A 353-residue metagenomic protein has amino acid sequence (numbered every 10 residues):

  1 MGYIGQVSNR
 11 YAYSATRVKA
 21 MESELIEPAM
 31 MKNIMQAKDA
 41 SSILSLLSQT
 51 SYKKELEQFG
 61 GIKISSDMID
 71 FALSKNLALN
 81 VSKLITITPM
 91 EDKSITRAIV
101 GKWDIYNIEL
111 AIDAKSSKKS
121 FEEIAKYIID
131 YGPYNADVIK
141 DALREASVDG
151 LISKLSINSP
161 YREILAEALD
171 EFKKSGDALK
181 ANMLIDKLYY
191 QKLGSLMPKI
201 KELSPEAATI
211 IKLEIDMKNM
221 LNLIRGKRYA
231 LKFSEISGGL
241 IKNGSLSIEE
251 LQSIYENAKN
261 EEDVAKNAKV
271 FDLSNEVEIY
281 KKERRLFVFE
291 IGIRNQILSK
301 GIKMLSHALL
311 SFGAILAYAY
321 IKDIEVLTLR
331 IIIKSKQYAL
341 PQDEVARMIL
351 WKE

Functional and structural regions predicted by a protein language model:
M1-E353: N-terminal domain-start signal
